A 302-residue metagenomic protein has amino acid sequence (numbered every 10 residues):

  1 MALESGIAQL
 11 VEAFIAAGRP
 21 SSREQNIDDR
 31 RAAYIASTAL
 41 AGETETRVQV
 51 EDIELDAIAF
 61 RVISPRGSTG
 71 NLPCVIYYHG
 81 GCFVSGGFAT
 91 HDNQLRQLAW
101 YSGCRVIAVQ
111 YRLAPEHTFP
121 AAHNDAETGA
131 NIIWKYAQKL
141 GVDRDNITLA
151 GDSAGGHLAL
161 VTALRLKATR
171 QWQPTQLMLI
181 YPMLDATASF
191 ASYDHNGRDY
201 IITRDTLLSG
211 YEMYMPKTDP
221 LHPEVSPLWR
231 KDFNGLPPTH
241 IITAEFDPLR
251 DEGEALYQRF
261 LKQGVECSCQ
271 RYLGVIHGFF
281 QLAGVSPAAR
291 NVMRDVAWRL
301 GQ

Functional and structural regions predicted by a protein language model:
M1-R66, Q302: A glycine/proline-hinged amphipathic helix-loop "lid/cap" segment that gates access to hydrophobic ligand pockets
N71-G81: Short beta-strand element of the alpha/beta-hydrolase
A89-I107: Short amphipathic alpha-helix adjacent to the substrate-entry channel of hydrolases
W134-L149: Gly/Ser-rich "nucleophile elbow"/oxyanion-hole loop immediately N-terminal to the catalytic nucleophile in hydrolases
G151, G155, A159: Gly/Ala-rich beta-loop-alpha elbow adjacent to hydrolase catalytic centers
L164-T218: Hydrolase active-site cap/lid region
I241-T243: Short beta-strand/loop motif that positions the catalytic acidic residue of the alpha/beta-hydrolase fold
V285-Q302: Catalytic active-site module of serine/aspartate enzymes centered on a nucleophile-bearing elbow/loop
